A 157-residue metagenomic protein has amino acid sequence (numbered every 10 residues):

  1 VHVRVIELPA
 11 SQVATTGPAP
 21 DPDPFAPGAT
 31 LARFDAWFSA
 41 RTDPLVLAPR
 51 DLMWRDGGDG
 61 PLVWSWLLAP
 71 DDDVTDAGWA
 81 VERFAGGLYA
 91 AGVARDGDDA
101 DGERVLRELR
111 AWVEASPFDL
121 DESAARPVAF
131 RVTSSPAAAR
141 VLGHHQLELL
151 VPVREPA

Functional and structural regions predicted by a protein language model:
V1-A157: A solvent-exposed interaction/effector surface
